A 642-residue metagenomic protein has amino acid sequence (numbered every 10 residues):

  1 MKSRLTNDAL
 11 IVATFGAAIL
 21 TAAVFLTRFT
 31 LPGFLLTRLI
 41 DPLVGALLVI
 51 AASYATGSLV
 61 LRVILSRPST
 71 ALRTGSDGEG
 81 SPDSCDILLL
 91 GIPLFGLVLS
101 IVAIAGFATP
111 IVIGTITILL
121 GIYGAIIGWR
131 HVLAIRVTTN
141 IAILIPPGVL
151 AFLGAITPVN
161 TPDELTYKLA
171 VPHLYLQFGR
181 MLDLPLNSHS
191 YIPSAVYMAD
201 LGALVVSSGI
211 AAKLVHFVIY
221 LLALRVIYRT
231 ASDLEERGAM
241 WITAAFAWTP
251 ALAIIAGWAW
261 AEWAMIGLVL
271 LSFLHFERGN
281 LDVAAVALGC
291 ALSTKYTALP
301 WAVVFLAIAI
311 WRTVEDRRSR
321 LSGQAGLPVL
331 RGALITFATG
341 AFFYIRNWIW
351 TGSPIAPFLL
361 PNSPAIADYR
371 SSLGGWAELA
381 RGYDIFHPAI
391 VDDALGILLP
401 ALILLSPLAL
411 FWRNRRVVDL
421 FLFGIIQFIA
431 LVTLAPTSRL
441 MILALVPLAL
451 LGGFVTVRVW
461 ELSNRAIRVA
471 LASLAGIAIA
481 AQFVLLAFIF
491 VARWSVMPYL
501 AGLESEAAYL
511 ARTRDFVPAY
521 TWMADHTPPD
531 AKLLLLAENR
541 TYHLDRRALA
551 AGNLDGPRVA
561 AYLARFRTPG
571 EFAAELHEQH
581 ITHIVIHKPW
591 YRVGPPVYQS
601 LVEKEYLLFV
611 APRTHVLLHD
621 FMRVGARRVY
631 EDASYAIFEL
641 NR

Functional and structural regions predicted by a protein language model:
M1-T70, D77-A134, L431, F572: Membrane-embedded, hydrophobic transmembrane alpha-helices
S66-R67, L72, G78-L88, I210-A211 (+4 more regions): Transmembrane-helix signature of polytopic, membrane-embedded enzymes that assemble or transfer cell-envelope glycans
G75, H131-T138, S232-G238, D316-L330 (+2 more regions): Membrane-interface helix-loop-helix junctions at transmembrane boundaries of multi-pass membrane enzymes, predominantly
G80, N140-I145, R237-M240, D282-A287 (+4 more regions): Signature aromatic-anchored transmembrane alpha helix within multi-pass, membrane-resident enzymes that catalyze glycan
I145, Y220-Y228, F337, V391-V417 (+1 more regions): Hydrophobic, aromatic-rich transmembrane alpha-helices and their immediate juxtamembrane boundary segments
V159-K168, R468-W522, N539-T541: Membrane-proximal, lumen/periplasm-facing interface regions of secretory-pathway glyco- and lipid-modifying enzymes
H173, E262-M265, A291-P300, D419 (+2 more regions): Hydrophobic/aromatic-rich transmembrane helices and adjacent perimembrane loops
L510-N553, H577, I581-R592, F638: Short periplasmic/luminal acceptor-recognition loop of GT-C membrane glycosyltransferases, typified by
